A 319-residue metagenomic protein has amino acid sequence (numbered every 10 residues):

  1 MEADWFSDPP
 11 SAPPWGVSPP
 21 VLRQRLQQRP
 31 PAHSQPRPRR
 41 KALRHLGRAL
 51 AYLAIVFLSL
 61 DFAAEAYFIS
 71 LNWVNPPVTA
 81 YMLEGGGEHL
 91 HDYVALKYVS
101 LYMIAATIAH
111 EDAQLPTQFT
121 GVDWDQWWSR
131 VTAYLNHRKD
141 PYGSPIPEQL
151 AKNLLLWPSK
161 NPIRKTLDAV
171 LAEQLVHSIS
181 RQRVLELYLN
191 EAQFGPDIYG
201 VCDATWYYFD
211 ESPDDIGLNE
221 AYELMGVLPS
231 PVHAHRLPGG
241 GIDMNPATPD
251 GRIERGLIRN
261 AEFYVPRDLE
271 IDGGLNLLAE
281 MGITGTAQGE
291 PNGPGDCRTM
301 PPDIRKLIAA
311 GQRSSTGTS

Functional and structural regions predicted by a protein language model:
E2-S319: Juxtamembrane regions of bacterial inner-membrane/periplasmic proteins, predominantly the peptidoglycan biogenesis
